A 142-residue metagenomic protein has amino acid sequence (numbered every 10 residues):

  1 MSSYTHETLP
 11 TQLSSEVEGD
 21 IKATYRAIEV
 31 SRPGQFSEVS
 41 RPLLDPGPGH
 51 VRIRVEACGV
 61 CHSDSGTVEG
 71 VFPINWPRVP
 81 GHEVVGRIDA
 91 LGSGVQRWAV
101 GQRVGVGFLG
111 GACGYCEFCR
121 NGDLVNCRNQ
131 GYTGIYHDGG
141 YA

Functional and structural regions predicted by a protein language model:
M1-R26: Basic/polar N-terminal segments that are highly enriched at the extreme N-terminus, encompassing both cleavable
L13-E16, P73-W76, Q130-G134: Short, P/G- and charge-enriched loop/turn segments at secondary-structure junctions
I28-F36: Extracellular beta-rich ligand/substrate-recognition surface
P42-C58, V68-E117, H137: Glycine-rich beta-strand-centered segment in the early N-terminal region that forms part of a ligand/cofactor-binding
C61: Conserved Rossmann-like nucleotide-cofactor binding loop
F108-A142: Phosphate-binding beta-alpha-beta segment of Rossmann-like dinucleotide-binding domains, i.e., the NAD(P)
